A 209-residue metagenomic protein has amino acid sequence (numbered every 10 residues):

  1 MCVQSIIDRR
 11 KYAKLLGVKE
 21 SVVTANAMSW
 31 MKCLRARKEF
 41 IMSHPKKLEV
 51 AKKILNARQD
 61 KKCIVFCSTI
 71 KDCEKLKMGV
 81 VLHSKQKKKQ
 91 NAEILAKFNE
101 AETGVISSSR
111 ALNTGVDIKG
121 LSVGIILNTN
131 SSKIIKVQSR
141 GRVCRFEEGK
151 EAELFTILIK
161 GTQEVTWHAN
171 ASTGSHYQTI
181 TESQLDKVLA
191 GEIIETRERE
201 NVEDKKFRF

Functional and structural regions predicted by a protein language model:
M1-R58: Interdomain helical connector at the RecA1-RecA2 junction of SF1/SF2 helicase-like NTPases
V50-L55, I94-F98, R140: Generic hydrophobic alpha-helical segments
K62-C67, K71-V116, I135: Conserved helicase ATPase core of P-loop NTP-dependent helicases/translocases
C67, H83, N128, T156-K160: Short beta-strand/turn micro-motifs composed of small residues that flank or help shape donor/cofactor-binding pockets
L76-K77, W167-Y177: Short, aromatic/basic amphipathic alpha-helical patches
V105-S107, T114-N130, I135-Q138, R145 (+1 more regions): A short beta-strand element within the Helicase C-terminal
R142-S172: Conserved segment of the helicase C-terminal RecA-like domain
E182-F209: Long, largely alpha-helical accessory region at the distal end of helicase-like NTP-driven motors
